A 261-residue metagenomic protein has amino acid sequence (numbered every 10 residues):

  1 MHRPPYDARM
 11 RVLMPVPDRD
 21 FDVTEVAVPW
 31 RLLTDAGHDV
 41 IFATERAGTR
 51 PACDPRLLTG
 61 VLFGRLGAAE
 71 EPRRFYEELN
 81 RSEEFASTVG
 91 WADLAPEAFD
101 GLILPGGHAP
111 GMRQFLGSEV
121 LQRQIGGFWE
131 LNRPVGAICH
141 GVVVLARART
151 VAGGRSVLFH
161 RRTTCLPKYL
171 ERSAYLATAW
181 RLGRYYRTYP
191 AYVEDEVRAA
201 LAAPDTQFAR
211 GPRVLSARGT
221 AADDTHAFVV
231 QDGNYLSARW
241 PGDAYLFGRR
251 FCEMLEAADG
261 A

Functional and structural regions predicted by a protein language model:
M1-L131, V144-A261: Extended, subdomain-level signal for the structured scaffold at the beginning of enzyme domains
P134-V135: Glycine- and acidic-residue-rich phosphate-binding/metal-coordinating active-site segment common to enzymes that handle
C139-G141: Catalytic nucleophile serine of serine hydrolases, specifically the conserved "nucleophile elbow" pentapeptide
